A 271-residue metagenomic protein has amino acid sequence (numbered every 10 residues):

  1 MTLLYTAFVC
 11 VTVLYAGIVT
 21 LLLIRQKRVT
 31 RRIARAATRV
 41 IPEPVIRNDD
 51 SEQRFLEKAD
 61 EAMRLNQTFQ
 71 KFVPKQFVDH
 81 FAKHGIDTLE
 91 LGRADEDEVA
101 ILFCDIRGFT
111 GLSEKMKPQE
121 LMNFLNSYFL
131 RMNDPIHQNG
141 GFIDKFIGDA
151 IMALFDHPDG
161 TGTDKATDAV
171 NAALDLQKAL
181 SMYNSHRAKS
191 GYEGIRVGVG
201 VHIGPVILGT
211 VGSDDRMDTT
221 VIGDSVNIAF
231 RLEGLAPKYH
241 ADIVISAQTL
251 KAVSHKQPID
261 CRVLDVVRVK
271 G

Functional and structural regions predicted by a protein language model:
M1-R32: Alpha-helical transmembrane segments and their helix-membrane boundary motifs
L21-E96: Regulatory cytosolic signal-relay segments
A62-L65, Q70, T88-N171, T219: Catalytic NTP-binding/metal-coordinating core of nucleotidyl cyclase/transferase enzymes
P74, D105, G271: Short, conserved phosphate/pyrophosphate- and ester-handling motifs at nucleotide-, phospho-/glycolipid
I101, I151, V197-I203: A structural signal for short, well-ordered beta-strand segments
L125-G141, H157-V199, D224-L235, P258-I259: Alpha-helical scaffold within the catalytic cores of cyclic-nucleotide enzymes
H202-I203, V211, D224-A247: Catalytic/regulatory signature loops of cyclic-dinucleotide turnover enzymes and related class III nucleotidyl cyclases
V206, A236-G271: Cytosolic regulatory/linker segments at or just downstream of nucleotide-handling modules in signal-transduction
